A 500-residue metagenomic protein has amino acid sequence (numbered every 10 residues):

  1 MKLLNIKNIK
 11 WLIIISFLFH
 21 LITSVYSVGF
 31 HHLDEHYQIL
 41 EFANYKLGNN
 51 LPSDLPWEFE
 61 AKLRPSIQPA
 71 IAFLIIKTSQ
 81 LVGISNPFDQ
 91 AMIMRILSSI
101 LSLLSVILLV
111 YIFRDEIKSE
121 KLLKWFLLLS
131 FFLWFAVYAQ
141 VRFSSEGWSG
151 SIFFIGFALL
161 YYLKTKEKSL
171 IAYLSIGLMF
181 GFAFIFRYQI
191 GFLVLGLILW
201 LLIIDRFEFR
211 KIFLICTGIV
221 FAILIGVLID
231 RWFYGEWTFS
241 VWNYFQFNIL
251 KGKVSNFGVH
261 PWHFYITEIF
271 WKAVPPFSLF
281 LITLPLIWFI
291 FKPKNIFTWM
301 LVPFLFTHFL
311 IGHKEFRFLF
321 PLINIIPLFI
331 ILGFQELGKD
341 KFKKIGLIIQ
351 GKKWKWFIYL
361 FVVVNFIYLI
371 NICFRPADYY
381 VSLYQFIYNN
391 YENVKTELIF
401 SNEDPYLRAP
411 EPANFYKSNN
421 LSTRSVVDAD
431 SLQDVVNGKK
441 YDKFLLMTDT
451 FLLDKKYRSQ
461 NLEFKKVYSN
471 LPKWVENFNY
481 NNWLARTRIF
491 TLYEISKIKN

Functional and structural regions predicted by a protein language model:
M1-L4, A158-S175, M179-F180, Q189-I223 (+2 more regions): Perimembrane helix-loop-helix junctions
N8-F17, K124, I219-V220, L224 (+5 more regions): Signature aromatic-anchored transmembrane alpha helix within multi-pass, membrane-resident enzymes that catalyze glycan
L21-V25, H36-L63, I67, I71-V82 (+1 more regions): Extracytosolic helix-loop segments that constitute the early lumenal/periplasmic catalytic or substrate-binding loops
V25, G29, R231, G346-K499: Catalytic lumenal/periplasmic loop and adjoining terminal transmembrane helix of membrane glycan-assembly enzymes
H32-D34, Y138-S149: Short acidic/glycine- and proline-prone juxtamembrane loop motifs at membrane-interface regions of multi-pass membrane
N44, E146-W148, I152, Y188 (+4 more regions): Hydrophobic/aromatic-rich transmembrane helices and adjacent perimembrane loops
M92, I96-L122, I155: Transmembrane-helix motifs of polytopic, lipid-linked glycan transferases
V110-Y111, I198, L202, T267-K294: Hydrophobic, aromatic-rich transmembrane alpha-helices and their immediate juxtamembrane boundary segments
